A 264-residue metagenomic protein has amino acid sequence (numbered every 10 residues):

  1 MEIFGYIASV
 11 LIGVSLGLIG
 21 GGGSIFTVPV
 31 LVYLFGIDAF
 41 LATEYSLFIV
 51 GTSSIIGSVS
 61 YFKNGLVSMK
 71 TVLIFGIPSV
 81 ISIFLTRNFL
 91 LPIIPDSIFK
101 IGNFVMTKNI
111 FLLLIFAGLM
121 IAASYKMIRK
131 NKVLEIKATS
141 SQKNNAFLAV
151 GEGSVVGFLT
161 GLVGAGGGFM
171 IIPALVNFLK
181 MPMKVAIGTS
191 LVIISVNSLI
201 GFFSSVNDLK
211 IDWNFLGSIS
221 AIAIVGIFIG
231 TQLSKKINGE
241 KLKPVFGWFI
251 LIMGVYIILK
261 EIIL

Functional and structural regions predicted by a protein language model:
M1-A8, I12, Y33, F62-V156 (+1 more regions): Juxtamembrane transmembrane-helix boundary motif
V10-G20, S154-V163: Transmembrane alpha-helix interface/packing and boundary motifs in multi-pass membrane proteins, characterized by
V14, V30, L34, S58 (+5 more regions): Alpha-helical transmembrane segments of multipass membrane proteins
I19-I74: Juxtamembrane transmembrane-helix termini in multi-pass membrane transport proteins
G20, S24, D38, S68 (+3 more regions): A helix-boundary/kink motif common to multi-pass secondary transporters, especially Major Facilitator Superfamily
T27-L41, M170-V185: Interfacial segments of multi-pass membrane proteins
A146-F169, P173: Internal active-site segments that recognize and position negatively charged phosphoryl groups and nucleotide moieties
